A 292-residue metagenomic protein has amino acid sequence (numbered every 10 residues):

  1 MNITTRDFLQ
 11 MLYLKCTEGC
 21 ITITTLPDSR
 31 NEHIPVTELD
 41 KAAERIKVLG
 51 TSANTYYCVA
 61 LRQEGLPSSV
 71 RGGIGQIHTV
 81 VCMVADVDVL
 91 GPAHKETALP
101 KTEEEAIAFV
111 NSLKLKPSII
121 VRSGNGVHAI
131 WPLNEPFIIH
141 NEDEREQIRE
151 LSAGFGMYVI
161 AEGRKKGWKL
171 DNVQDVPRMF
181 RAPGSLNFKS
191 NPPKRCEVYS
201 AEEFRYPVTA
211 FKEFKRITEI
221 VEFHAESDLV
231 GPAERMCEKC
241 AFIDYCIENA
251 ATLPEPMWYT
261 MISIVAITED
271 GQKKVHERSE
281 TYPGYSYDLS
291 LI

Functional and structural regions predicted by a protein language model:
M1-N125, L133-G154, I220-K239, T252-P256 (+1 more regions): Signature for HUH/AEP ssDNA processing cores
G19, K194-P232: Long, charge-rich alpha-helical interaction segments
E96-T97, N191-C196: Short conserved micro-motifs at the rims of enzyme active sites and ligand-binding pockets
E150-N191, R216-I220: Flexible helix-coil linker/hinge segments at domain or subdomain boundaries
R181-G184, Y245, M257-E269, E277: Short, hydrophobic/amphipathic alpha-helical patches that form generic packing surfaces within helical domains
D270-I292: Short, small/acidic-rich helices and loops at N termini and domain boundaries of DNA replication/processing enzymes
